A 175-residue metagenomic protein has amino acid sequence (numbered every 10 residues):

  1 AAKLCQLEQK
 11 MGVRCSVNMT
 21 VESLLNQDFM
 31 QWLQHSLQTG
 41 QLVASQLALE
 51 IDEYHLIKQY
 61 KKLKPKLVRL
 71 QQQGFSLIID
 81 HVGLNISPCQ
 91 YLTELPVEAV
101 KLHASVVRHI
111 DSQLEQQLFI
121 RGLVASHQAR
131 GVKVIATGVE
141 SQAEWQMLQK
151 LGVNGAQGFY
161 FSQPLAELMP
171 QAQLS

Functional and structural regions predicted by a protein language model:
A1-K62, G138: Catalytic core of bacterial c-di-GMP phosphodiesterases, primarily the EAL and HD-GYP domains, capturing alpha-helical
A1-L4, W32-L33, K66, L123 (+1 more regions): Structural preference for long, well-ordered alpha-helical segments in enzyme cores
T20-Q27, Q46-K58, Q73-S175: EAL-family c-di-GMP phosphodiesterase catalytic domain
Q31-H35, K62-P65, L114-R121: Charged helix-capping and loop-helix junction motifs
G40, V68, E167-M169: Amphipathic alpha-helical interaction segments
K64, V68-Q71, I78: Signal-transmission coiled-coil "S-helix" linker that connects upstream sensory/regulatory modules
